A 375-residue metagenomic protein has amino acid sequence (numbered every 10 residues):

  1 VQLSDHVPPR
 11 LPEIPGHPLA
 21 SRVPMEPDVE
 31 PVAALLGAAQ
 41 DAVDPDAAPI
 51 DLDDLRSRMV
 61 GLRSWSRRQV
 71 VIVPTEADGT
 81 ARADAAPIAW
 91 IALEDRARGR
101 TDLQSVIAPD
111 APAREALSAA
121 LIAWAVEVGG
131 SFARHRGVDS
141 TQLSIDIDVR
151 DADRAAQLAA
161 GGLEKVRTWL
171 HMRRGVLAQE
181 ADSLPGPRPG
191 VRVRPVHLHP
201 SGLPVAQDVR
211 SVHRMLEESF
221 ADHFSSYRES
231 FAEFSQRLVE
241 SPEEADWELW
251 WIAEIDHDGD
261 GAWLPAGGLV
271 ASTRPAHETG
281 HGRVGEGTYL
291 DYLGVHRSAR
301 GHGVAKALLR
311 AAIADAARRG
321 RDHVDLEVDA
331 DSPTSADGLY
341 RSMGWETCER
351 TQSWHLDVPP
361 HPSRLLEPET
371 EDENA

Functional and structural regions predicted by a protein language model:
V1-P12, D95-R100, I107-L198, Q352-L356: Acyl-donor-binding surface of acyltransferase catalytic domains
V1-R56, G186-E229, L365-A375: Short amphipathic alpha-helix that is part of the acyltransferase structural core
Q2, D146-A181, R310-A375: Active-site/acyl-donor-binding loops of N-acyltransferases
G37-G137, I147, G261-G287: Conserved donor-binding loop and adjoining core beta-sheet/short helix segment in diverse acyl/aminoacyl transferases
R114-S131, Y292-V295, G301-R318, D337-S342: Conserved acetyl-CoA-binding loop-helix of GNAT-fold acetyltransferases
D182-T288: Flexible, substrate/cofactor-facing loop regions flanked by secondary structure within enzyme catalytic domains
H223-F224, W247, G261-L269, H277-Y289 (+5 more regions): Extended hydrophobic-aromatic, low-complexity segments
I255, L269-T273, Y292-R297, V304 (+5 more regions): Active-site proximal loops enriched in glycine and acidic residues that flank catalytic Cys/His/Asp and coordinate
